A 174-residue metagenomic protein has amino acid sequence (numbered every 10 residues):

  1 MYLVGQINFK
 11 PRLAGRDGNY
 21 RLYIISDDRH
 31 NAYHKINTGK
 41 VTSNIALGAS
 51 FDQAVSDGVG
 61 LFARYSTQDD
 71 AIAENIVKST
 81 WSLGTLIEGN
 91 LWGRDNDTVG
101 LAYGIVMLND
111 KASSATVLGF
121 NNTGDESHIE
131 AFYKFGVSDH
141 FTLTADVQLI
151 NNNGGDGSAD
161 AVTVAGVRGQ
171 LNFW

Functional and structural regions predicted by a protein language model:
M1-S50: Surface-exposed beta-loop-beta
L3-G5, I45-A49, V59, Y65 (+3 more regions): Hydrophobic, lipid-facing positions within transmembrane beta-strands of outer-membrane proteins
F9-Y20, V55-G58, G89-G100, V137-H140 (+1 more regions): Short loop/turn motifs that connect adjacent beta-strands in outer-membrane beta-barrel proteins
Y20-S26, L61, Y65-T67, L83 (+2 more regions): Transmembrane beta-barrel strands of outer-membrane/channel proteins
I25-H34, S66-I72, V106-A112, Q148-G155: Sequence/structural signature of outer-membrane beta-barrel proteins
N37-S43, I72-K78, G119-D125, G157-V162: Replace "Gram-negative outer membrane beta-barrel proteins" with "bacterial and organellar outer membrane beta-barrel
K78-T144: C-terminal hydrophobic structural anchor segments that stabilize assembly/packing rather than catalytic chemistry
L101, A161-W174: Outer-membrane beta-barrel "beta-signal"
